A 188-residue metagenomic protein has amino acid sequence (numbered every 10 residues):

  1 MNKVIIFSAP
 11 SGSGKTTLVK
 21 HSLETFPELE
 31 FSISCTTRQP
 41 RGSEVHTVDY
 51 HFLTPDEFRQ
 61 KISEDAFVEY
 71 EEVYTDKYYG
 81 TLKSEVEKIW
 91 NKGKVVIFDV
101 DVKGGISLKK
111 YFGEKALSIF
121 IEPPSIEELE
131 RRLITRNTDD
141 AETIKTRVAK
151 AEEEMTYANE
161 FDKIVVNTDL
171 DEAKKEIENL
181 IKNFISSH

Functional and structural regions predicted by a protein language model:
M1-I5: Pre-Walker A (Motif I) flank of P-loop NTPase domains
S8-P10: P-loop (Walker A) phosphate-binding loop of NTP-binding proteins
S13: ATP-binding Walker
T16: Walker A/P-loop
E28-P40: Short beta-strand-centered segment that lines the nucleotide-binding/catalytic pocket of NTP-utilizing
R38-V96, K103-I106: ATP-dependent small-molecule kinase phosphotransfer cores that center on conserved nucleotide phosphate-binding segments
V96-D101, Y111-T135: Conserved phosphate-donor/acceptor-positioning beta-strand/loop module used by diverse small-molecule
R131, T135-D139, E153-H188: NTP-dependent small-molecule kinase module
